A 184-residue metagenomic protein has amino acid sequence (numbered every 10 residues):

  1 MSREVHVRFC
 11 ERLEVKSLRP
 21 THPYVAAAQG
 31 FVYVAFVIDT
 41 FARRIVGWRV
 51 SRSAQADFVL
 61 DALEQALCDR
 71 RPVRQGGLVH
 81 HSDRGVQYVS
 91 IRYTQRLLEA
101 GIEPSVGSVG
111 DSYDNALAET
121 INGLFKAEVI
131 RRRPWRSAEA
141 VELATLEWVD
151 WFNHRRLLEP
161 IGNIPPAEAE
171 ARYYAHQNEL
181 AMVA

Functional and structural regions predicted by a protein language model:
T21-A184: Charged DNA-binding/catalytic regions of mobile-element recombinases
